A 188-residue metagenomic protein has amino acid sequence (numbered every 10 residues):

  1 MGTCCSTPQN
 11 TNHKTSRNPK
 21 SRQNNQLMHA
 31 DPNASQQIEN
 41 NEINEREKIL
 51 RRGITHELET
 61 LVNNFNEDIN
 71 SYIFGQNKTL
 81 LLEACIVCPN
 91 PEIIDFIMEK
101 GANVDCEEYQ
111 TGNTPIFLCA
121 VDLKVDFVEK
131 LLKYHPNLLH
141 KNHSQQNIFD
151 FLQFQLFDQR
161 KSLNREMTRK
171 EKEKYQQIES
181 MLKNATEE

Functional and structural regions predicted by a protein language model:
G2-E45, Q153-E188: Ankyrin-repeat-protein effector appendages
N40-K48, S71-A84, E107-P115, K141-Q153: Ankyrin-repeat boundary/"N-cap" motif
K48, T60, E83-A84, F96 (+4 more regions): Alpha-helical recognition domains of nuclear gene-regulatory proteins
K48-I54, E83-N90, L118-K124, F151-K161: Ankyrin repeat A-helix N-terminal signature
I54, F65-N66, F74, N90 (+2 more regions): Alpha-helix initiation and capping sites
E57, E92-I93, D126-F127, K174-I178: Conserved ankyrin/ankyrin-like repeat signature
V62-D68, D95-V104, E129-N137, I178-E187: Ankyrin repeat domain, specifically the short helix-to-loop turn at the C-terminus of the second helix of each repeat
D105-E108, N113-T114, L118-V125, L132-K133: Internal alpha-helical scaffold/solenoid segments in large eukaryotic proteins
